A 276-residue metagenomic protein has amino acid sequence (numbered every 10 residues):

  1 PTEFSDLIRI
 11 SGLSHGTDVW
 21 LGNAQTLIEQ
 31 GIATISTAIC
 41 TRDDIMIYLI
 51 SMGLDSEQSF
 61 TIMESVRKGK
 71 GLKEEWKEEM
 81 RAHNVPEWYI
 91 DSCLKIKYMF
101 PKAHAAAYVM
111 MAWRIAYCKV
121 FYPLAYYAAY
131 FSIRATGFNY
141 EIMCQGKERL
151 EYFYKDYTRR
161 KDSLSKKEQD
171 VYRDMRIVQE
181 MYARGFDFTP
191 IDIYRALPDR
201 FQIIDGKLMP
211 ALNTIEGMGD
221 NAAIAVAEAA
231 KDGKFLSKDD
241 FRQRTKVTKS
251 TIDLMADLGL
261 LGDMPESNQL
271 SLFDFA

Functional and structural regions predicted by a protein language model:
P1-A276: Noncatalytic, beta-rich nucleic-acid-contacting surfaces in large DNA/RNA-processing enzymes
